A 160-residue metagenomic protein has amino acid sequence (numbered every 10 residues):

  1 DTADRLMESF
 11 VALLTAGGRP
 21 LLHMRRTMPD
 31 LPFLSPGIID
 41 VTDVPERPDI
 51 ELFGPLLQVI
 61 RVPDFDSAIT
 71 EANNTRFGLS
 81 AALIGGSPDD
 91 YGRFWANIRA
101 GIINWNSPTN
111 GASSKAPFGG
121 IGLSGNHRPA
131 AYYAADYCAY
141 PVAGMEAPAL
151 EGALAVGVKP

Functional and structural regions predicted by a protein language model:
D1-M7: Short beta-strand to alpha-helix junction loop
S9-L14: Helical element adjacent to the flavin cofactor pocket in flavoenzyme catalytic cores
A16-R26: Short secondary-structure junctions
R26, F33-P160: Conserved C-terminal structural/oligomerization subdomain of aldehyde/semialdehyde dehydrogenase
